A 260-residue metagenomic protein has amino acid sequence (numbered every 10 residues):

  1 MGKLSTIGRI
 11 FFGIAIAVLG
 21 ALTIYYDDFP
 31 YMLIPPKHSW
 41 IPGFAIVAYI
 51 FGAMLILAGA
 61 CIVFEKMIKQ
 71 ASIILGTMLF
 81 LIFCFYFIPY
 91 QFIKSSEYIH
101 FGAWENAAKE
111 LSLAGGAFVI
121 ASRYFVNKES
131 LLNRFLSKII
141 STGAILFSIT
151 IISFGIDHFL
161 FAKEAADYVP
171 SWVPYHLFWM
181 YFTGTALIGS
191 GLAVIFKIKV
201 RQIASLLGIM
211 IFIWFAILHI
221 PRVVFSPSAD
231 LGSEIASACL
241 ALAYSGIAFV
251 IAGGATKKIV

Functional and structural regions predicted by a protein language model:
M1-D28, F44-L57, V63-L160, F178-T185 (+2 more regions): Extended, low-polarity transmembrane helix blocks
Y26-W40, L132, F159-H176: Membrane-interface interhelical connector segments
